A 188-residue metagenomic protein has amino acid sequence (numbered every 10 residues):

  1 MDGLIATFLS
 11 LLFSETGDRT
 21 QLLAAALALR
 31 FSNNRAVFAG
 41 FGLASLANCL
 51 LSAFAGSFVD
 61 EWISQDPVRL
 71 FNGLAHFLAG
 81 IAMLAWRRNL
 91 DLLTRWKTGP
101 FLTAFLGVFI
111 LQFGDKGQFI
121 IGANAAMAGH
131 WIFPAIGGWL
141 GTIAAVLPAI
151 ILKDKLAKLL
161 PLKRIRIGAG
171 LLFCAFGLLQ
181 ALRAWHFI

Functional and structural regions predicted by a protein language model:
M1-E61, I120-W139: Juxtamembrane transmembrane-helix termini in multi-pass membrane transport proteins
M1-T16, L84-L111, P134-I136, L140: Small-residue-enriched transmembrane helix starts and helix-helix packing motifs in multi-pass inner-membrane proteins
S14, L74-A82, L102-G114, Q118 (+1 more regions): Alpha-helical transmembrane segments of multi-pass integral membrane proteins
G17-Q21, A85, G114-F119, A181-R183: Short loop/beta submotifs within extracellular cysteine-rich repeat domains
L23, S52, I143-K155: Transmembrane alpha-helical segments of integral membrane proteins
N34-G42, T94-L102, P161-L171: Cytoplasmic-side transmembrane-helix entry/capping segments in multi-pass membrane proteins
S45-N48, E61-N89, A145, L160-I188: Selective transmembrane alpha-helices of multi-pass membrane proteins
F54-Q65, L93, K116-A125, G129 (+2 more regions): Membrane-interface helix termini and inter-helical loops of multi-pass transporters
